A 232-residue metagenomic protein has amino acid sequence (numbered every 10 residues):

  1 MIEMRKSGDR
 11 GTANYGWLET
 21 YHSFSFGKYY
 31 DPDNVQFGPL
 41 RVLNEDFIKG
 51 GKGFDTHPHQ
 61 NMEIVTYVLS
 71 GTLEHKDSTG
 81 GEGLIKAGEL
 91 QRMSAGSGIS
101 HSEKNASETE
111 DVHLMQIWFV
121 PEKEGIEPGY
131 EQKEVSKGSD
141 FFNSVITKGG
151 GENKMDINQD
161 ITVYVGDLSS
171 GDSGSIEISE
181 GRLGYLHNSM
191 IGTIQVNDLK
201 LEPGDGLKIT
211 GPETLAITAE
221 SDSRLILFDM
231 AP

Functional and structural regions predicted by a protein language model:
N14-P58, E63, L114, P121 (+1 more regions): A short glycine-rich, His/Asp/Glu-containing loop-to-beta-strand
E45, G50-G51, G88, G96 (+5 more regions): Tight coil/turn sites that cap or link beta-strands
G53-D55, T72-H75, Q91-R92, G96-K104 (+2 more regions): Histidine-centered metal-chelating micro-motifs
Q60-T79, A87-L90, S170-G171, I176-D198 (+1 more regions): Glycine- and acidic-residue-biased ligand/ion/polar-headgroup-sensing regions
E63, G83, E89, I99-H101 (+2 more regions): Generic beta-strand structural signal
T79-S94, K137-S139, V196-A216: Short acidic-glycine-tyrosine-enriched beta hairpin
A95-G125, T210-P232: Ligand-binding loop in jelly-roll beta-barrel domains
S102-K104, G125-K133, K154-N158, I176-I178: A short secondary-structure junction signal
